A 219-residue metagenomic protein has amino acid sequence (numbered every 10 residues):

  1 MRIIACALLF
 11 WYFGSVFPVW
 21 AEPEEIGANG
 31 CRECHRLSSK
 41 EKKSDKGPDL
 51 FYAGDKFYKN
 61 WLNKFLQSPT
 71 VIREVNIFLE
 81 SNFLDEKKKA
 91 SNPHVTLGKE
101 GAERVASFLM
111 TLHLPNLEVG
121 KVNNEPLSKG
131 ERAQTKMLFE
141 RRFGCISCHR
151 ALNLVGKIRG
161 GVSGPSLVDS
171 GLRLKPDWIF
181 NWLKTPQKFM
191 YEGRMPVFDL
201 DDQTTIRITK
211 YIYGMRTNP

Functional and structural regions predicted by a protein language model:
M1-A5: Positively charged n-region of N-terminal signal peptides that target proteins for export
W11-P18: C-terminal segment of classical bacterial N-terminal signal peptides
V19-K40, P126-N153: Sequence/structural segment immediately N-terminal to covalent heme-attachment motifs in c-type and related
G27-G30, Y58-L62, G101-A102, E131 (+4 more regions): Stable alpha-helical elements in mature extracytoplasmic
R32-Q67, L79-K87, S147-N181, R194-V197: Gly/Gly-Pro-rich "capping" loops immediately C-terminal to redox-active cysteine motifs in periplasmic/lumenal
R36-S39, D55, Q67-V71, M110-L114 (+2 more regions): Sec-exported extracytoplasmic/periplasmic mature domains
K59-M110: Extracytoplasmic c-type cytochrome modules immediately beyond a signal peptide or single-pass transmembrane anchor
K88-G120, P196-P219: C-terminal capping alpha-helices of c-type cytochrome domains
